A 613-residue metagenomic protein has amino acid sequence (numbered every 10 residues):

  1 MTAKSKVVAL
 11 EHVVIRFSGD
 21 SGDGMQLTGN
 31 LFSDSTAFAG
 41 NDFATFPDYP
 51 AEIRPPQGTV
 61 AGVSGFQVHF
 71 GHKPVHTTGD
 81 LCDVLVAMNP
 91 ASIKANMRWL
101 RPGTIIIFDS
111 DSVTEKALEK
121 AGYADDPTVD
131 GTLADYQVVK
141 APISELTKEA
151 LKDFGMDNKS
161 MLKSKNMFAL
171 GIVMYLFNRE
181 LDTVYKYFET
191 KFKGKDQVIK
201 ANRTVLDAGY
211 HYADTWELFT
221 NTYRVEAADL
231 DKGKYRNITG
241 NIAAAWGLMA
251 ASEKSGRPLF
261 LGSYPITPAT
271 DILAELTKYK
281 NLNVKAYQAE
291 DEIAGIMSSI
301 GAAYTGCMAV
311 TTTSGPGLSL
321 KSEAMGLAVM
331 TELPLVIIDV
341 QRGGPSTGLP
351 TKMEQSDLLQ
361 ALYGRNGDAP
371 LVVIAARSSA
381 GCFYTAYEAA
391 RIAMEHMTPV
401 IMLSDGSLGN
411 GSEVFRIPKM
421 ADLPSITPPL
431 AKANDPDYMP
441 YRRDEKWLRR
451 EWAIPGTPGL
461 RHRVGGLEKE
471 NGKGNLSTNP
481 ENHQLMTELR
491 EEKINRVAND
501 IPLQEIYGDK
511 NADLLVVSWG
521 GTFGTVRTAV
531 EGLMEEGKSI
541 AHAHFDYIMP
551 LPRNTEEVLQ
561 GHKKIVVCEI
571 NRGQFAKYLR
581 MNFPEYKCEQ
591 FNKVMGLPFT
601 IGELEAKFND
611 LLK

Functional and structural regions predicted by a protein language model:
M1-S255: Active-site cofactor/cluster-binding pocket
H12-R101, W246, A251, L259-F260 (+3 more regions): Thiamine diphosphate
V13-D20, A169-G171, L259-G262, A309-T312 (+4 more regions): Short glycine-rich or small-residue beta-strand-to-loop segments that form or flank ligand, phosphate, metal/Fe-S
Y49-P50, F188, V205, E226-L230 (+6 more regions): A glycine-rich phosphate-binding loop feature that marks nucleotide/adenosyl-phosphate handling sites
P50-R54, V113-A117, L146, I293-G295 (+6 more regions): Short gly/pro/ser/thr-enriched loop/turn and capping motifs at secondary-structure boundaries
A51, E149-L151, L218-G233, A251-P258 (+5 more regions): Gly-rich Lys/Arg/Thr-decorated short loops/hinges at beta-loop-alpha junctions or inter-strand turns that position
H69, A87, I107-D109, V139-P142 (+5 more regions): Short beta-strand segments
I238-G247, S255, T385, A390-K613: Flexible, low-complexity linker and terminal segments
